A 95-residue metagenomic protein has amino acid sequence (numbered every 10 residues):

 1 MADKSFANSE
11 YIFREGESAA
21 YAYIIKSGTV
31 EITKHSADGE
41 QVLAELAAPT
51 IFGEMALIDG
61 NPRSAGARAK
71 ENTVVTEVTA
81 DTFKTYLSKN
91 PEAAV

Functional and structural regions predicted by a protein language model:
M1-T33: Regulatory nucleotide-sensing modules
Y11, A44-V95: Cyclic-nucleotide recognition modules
S36-D38: Solvent-exposed strand-loop boundary residues in beta-sheet-rich modules
E40-V42: Short, mixed charged/polar active-site loops that provide acid/base catalysis or chelate metal/phosphate cofactors
